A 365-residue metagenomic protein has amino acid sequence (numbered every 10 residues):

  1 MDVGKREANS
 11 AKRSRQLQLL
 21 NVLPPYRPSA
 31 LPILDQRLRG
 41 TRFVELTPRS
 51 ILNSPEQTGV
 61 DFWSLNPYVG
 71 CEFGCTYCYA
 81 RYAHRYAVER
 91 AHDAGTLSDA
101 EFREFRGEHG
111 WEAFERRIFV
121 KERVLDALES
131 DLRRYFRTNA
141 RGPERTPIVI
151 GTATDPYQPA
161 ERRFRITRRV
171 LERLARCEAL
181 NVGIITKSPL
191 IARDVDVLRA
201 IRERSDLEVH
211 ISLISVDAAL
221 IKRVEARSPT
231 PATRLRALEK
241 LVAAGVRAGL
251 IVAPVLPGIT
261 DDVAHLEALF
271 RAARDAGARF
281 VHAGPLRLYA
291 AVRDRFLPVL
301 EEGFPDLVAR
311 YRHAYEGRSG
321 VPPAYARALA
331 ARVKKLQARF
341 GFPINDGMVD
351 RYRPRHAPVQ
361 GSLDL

Functional and structural regions predicted by a protein language model:
M1-T47, N53-S54, T58, G258 (+1 more regions): Auxiliary Fe-S-binding modules of radical SAM enzymes
L34-Y68, E72-H210, I214-K222, P231 (+1 more regions): Conserved Radical SAM active-site core
A127, R173, K240, A328 (+1 more regions): Amphipathic alpha-helical segments that form well-ordered structural scaffolds and often line/cohere around active
A175, V242, R271-R274: Non-catalytic positions within long, well-ordered alpha-helices that form the structural scaffold/packing of enzyme
I184, V216-L220, E225-R227, K240-D262 (+1 more regions): Conserved strand-turn element in the central/C-terminal portion of the radical SAM core barrel that lines
R199-R202, L238-A243, K334, A338: Surface-exposed amphipathic alpha-helices with a cationic face
